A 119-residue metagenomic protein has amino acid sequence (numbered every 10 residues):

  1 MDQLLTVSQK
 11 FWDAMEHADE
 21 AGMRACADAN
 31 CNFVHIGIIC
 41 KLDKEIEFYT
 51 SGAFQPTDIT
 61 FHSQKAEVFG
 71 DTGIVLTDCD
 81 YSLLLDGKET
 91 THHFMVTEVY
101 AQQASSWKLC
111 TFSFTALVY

Functional and structural regions predicted by a protein language model:
M1-A25, N30-Y119: A beta-strand edge to alpha-helix "cap/lid" segment located at domain peripheries
